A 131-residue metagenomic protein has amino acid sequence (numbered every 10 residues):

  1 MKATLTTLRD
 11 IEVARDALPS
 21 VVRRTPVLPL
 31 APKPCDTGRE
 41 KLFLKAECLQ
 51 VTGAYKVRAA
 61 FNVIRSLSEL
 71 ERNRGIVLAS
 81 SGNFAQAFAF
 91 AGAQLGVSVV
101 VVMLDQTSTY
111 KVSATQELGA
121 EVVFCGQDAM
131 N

Functional and structural regions predicted by a protein language model:
M1-N131: PLP-dependent amino-acid enzyme catalytic core
